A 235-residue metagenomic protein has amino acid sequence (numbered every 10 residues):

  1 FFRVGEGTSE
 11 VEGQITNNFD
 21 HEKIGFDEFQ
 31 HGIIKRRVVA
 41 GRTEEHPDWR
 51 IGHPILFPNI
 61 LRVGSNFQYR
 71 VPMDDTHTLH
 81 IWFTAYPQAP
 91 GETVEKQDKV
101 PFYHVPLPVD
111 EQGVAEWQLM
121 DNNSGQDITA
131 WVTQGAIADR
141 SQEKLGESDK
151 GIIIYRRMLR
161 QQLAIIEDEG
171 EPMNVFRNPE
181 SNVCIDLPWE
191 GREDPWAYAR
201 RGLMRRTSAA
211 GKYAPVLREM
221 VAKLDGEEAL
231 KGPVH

Functional and structural regions predicted by a protein language model:
F1-H235: C-terminal catalytic domain of Rieske-type non-heme iron oxygenases
